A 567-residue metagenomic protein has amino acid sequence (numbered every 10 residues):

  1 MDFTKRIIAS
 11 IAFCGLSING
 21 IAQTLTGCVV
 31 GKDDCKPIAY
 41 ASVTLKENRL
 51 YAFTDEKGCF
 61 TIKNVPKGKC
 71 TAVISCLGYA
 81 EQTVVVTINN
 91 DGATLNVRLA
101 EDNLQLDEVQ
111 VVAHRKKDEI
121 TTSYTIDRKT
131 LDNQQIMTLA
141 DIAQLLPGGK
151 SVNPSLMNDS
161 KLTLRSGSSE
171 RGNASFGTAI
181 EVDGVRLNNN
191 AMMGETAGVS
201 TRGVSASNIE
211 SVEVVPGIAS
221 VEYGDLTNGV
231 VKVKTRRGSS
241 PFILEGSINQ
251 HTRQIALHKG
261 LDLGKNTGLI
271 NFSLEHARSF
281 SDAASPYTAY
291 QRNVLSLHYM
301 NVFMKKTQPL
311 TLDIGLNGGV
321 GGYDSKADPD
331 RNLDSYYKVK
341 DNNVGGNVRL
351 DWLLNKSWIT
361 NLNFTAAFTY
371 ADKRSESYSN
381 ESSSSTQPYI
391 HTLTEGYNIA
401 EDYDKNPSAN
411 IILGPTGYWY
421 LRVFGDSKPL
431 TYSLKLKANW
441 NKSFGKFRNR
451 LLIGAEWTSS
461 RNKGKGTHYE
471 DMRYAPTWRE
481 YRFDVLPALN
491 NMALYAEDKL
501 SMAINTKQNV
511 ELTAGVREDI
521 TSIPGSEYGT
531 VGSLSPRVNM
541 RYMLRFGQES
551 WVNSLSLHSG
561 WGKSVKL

Functional and structural regions predicted by a protein language model:
T24, E245-R278, S285-T369: Transmembrane beta-barrel wall of Gram-negative outer-membrane proteins
C28-D34, A41-K46, S75-Y79, N89-N133 (+1 more regions): Short, acidic, small-residue-rich periplasmic hinge/interaction motif at the N-terminus of Gram-negative outer-membrane
N48-C59: Short, acidic Ser/Thr/Gly-rich low-complexity loop/linker segments typical of extracellular and cell-surface proteins
A93-R98, L139-I142, L162-T163, E181 (+2 more regions): N-terminal periplasmic accessory domains that precede and gate Gram-negative outer-membrane beta-barrel machines
A140, Q144-R186: Extracytoplasmic beta-strand/coil segments of soluble accessory domains associated with Gram-negative outer-membrane
V185-P216: Short acidic/polar hinge/loop motifs at secondary-structure boundaries that mediate gating or recognition
F303-V320, V339-E527: Face-selective signature of the C-terminal outer-membrane beta-barrel domain
Y542, F546-L567: Surface-exposed extracellular loop regions of Gram-negative outer-membrane beta-barrel proteins, predominantly
